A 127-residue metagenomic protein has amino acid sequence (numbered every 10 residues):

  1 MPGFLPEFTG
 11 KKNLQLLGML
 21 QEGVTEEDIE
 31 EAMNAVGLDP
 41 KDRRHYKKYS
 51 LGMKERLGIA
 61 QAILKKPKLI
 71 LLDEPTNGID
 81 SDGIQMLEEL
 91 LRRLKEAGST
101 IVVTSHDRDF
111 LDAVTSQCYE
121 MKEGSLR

Functional and structural regions predicted by a protein language model:
Q15, V24-K41: Conserved ABC ATPase "signature" region
I59: Hydrophobic anchor residue at the start of the ABC signature
K66: Conserved catalytic motifs of ABC-family nucleotide-binding domains
I70-D73: Catalytic Walker B motif of ABC-type/P-loop ATPase nucleotide-binding domains
S81-D82: Helix N-cap at the start of a conserved alpha-helix in ABC-type nucleotide-binding domains
S105-H106: H-loop/switch region of ABC-family ATPase nucleotide-binding domains
